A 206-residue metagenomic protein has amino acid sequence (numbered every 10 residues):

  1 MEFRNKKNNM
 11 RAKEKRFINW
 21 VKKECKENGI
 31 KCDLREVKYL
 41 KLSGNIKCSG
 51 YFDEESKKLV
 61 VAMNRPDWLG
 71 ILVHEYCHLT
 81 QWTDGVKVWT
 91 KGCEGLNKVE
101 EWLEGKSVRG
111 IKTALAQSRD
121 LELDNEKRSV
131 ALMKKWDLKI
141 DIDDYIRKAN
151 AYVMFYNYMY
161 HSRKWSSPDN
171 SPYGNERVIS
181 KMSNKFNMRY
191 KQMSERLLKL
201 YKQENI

Functional and structural regions predicted by a protein language model:
E2-E55, N64-R65, A114-Q117: Auxiliary, metal-adjacent structural segments of Zn-dependent hydrolase domains
S56-L72: Short pre-active-site segment immediately N-terminal to the catalytic Zn-binding motif
P66-G70, A114, S166, N170-G174: Acidic, low-complexity, intrinsically disordered interaction modules
G70-K87: Active-site recognition of the HExxH zinc-binding catalytic motif
W82-E122, Y145-I146: Post-HEXXH active-site segment of zinc metalloproteases
G95-E101, V108-R109, L132-I206: Pan-zinc metallopeptidase signature
S118-K135: An active-site-proximal "capping" alpha-helix that borders the catalytic cofactor pocket
